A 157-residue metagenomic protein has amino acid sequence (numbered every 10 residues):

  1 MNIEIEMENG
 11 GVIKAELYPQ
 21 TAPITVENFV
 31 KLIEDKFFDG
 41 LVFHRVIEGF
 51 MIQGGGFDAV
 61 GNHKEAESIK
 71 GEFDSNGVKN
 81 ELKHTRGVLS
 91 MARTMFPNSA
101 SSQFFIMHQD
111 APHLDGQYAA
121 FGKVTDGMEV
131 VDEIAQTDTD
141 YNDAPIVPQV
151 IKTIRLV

Functional and structural regions predicted by a protein language model:
M1-V157: Cyclophilin-like peptidyl-prolyl cis-trans isomerases
